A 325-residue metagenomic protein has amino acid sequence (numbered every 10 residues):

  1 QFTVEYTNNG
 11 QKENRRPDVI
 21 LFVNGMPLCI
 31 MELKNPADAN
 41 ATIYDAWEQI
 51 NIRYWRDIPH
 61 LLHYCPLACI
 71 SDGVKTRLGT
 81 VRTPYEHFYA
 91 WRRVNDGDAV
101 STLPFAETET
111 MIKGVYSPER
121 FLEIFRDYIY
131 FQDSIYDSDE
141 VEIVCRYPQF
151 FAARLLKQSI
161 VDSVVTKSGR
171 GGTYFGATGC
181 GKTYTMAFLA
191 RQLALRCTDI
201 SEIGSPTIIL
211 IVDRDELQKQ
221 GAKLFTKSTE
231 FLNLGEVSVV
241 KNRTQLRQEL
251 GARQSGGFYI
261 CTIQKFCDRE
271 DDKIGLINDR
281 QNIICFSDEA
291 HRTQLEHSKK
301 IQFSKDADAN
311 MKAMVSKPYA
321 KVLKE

Functional and structural regions predicted by a protein language model:
Q1-T207, E216, Q220-L232, Q254 (+5 more regions): ATP-dependent helicase/translocase motor core
E13-R15, A46, N242, V315-Y319: Amphipathic coiled-coil/heptad-repeat helices and related helical stalk/stem segments that mediate oligomerization
P17, P206, L224, L246 (+2 more regions): Short beta-alpha junctions and helix-cap segments that line functional grooves
S71-D72, V212, S287: Short beta-strand/turn micro-motifs composed of small residues that flank or help shape donor/cofactor-binding pockets
D215, V237-R247, I263-D268: Conserved helicase motor
L232-V239, R292-T293: Acidic/polar loop patches that form or flank catalytic/metal-binding clefts of enzymes that bind anionic ligands
K241-Y259, L276-I277: Conserved motor-coupling elements within RecA-like helicase/translocase cores
G256-E289, T293-K324: Conserved RecA-like ASCE ATPase "motif II neighborhood" in helicase/translocase motors
